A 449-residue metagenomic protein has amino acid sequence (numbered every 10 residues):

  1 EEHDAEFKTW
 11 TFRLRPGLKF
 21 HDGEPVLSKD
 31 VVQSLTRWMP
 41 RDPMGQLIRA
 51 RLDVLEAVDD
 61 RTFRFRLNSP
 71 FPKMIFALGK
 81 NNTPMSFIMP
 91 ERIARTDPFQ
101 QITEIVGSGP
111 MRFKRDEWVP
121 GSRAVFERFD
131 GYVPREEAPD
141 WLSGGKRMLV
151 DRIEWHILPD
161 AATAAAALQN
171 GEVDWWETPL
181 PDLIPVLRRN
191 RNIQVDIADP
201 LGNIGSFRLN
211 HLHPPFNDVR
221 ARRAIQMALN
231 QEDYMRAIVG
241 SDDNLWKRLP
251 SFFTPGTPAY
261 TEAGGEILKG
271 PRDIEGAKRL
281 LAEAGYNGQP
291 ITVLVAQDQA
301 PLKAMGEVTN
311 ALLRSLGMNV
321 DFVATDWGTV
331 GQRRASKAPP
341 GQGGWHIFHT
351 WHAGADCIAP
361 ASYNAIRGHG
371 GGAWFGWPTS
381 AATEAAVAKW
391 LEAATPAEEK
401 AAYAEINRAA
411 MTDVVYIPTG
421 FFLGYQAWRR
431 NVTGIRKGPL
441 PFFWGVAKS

Functional and structural regions predicted by a protein language model:
E1-M44, V58, R64-R66, A164-A167 (+1 more regions): Aromatic- and charge-enriched surface segment that lines or borders ligand/interaction sites
R13, K19, L47-V119: Surface-exposed binding/hinge segments that line and control ligand-binding clefts or catalytic entry sites
R15, P134-V186, N319: Ligand-site clamp/hinge motif
M111-R112, N244-E283, Q297-A304: Structural transition elements
P120-S122, D160-A161, P179, I274 (+3 more regions): Ligand/substrate-recognition segments at binding pockets and active sites
L212, F216-T257, A304-M305, A410-P418: Periplasmic-binding protein-like
R223, L268-P271, D321-Q332, P360-R430: Extracytoplasmic/peripheral linker and loop segments enriched in polar/acidic and small residues with frequent Thr/Pro
Q426-S449: Long beta-strand-rich cores associated with HINT superfamily self-processing modules
